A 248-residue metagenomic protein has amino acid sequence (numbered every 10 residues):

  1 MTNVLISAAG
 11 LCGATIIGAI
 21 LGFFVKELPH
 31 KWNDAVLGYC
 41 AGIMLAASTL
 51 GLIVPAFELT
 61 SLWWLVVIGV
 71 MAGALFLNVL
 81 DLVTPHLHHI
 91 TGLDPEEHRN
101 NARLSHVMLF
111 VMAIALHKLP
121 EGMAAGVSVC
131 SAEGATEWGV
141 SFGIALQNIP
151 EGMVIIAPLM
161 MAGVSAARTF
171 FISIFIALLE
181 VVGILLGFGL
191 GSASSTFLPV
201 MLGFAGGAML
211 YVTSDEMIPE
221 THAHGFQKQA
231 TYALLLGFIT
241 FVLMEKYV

Functional and structural regions predicted by a protein language model:
M1-V248: Intrinsically disordered, metal-sensing/regulatory segments
